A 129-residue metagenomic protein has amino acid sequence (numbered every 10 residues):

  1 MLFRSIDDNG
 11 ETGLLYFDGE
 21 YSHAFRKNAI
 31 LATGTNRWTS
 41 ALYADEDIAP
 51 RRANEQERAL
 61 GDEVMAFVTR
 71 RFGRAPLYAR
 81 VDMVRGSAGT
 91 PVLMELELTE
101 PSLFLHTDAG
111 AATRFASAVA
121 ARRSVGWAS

Functional and structural regions predicted by a protein language model:
M1-R71, V92: Phosphate-binding site of ATP-dependent enzymes
A53-S129: ATP-dependent carboxylate activation and anion-phosphoryl transfer catalytic cores that bind Mg-ATP to form
